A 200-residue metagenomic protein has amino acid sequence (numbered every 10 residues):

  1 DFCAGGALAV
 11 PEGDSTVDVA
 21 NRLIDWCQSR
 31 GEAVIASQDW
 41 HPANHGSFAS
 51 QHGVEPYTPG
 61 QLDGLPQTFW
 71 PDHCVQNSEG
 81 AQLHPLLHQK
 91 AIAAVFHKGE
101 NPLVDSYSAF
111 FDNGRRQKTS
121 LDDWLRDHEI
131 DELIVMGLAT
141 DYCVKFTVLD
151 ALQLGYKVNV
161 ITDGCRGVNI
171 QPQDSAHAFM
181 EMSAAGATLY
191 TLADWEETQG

Functional and structural regions predicted by a protein language model:
D1-P102, S108-A109, D127, D131 (+2 more regions): Active-site acidic carboxylates
L23-I24, V144-G155: Histidine-anchored nucleotide/phosphate-binding helix
F111-D123: Active-site glycine-rich loop that binds ribose-phosphate moieties when present
S120-H128, V144: A short, acidic, amphipathic alpha-helical segment used as a generic capping/interface helix at domain edges
I130-F146, V160-C165: Glycine-rich anion-binding loop/nest that anchors nucleotide
